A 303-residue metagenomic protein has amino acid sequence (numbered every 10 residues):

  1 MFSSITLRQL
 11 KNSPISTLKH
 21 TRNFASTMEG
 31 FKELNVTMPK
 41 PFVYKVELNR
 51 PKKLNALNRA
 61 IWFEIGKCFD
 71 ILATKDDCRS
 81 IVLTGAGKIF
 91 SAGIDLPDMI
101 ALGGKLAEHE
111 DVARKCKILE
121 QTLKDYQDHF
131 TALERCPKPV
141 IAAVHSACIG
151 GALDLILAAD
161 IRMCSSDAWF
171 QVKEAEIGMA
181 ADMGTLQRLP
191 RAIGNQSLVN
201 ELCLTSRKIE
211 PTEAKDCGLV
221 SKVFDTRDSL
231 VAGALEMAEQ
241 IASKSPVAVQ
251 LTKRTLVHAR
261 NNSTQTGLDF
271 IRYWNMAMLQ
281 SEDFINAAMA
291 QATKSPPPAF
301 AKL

Functional and structural regions predicted by a protein language model:
F2-A86: Conserved CoA-thioester-binding segment of acyl-CoA-metabolizing enzymes
K40, M163-A168, V220-D269, A277-Q280 (+1 more regions): C-terminal long alpha-helix characteristic of the crotonase
V46, R50, E64-I65, L83 (+6 more regions): Terminal peptide-recognition signature
R50-P51, K244-S245, S281, K294: Short loop-to-helix capping motifs
A60-E64, D125, A132, G233 (+4 more regions): Charged catalytic carboxylate motif
D77, G85-H129, G178: Glycine- (often His-adjacent) and acidic-residue-rich active-site loop that binds/positions the CoA thioester
K88-A92, I149-G150, P298: Short, active-site-adjacent cap segments at secondary-structure transitions
T131-P246: Crotonase-fold acyl-CoA enzyme core
